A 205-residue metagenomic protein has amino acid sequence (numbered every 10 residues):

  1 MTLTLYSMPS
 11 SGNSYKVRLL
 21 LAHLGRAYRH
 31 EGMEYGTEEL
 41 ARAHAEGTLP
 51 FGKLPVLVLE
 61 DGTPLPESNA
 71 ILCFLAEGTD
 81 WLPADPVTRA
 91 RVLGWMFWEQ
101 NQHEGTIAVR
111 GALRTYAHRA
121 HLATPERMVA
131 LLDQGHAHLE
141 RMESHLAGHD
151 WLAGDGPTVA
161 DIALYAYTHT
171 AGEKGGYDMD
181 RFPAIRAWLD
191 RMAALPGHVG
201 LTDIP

Functional and structural regions predicted by a protein language model:
M1-V129: GST-like domain detector, emphasizing the conserved glutathione-binding G-site in the N-terminal thioredoxin-like
G32-M33, P86, T158, A184 (+1 more regions): Proline- and acidic/polar-enriched loop/turn elements at helix boundaries
A70, A184, G197: Residue-level recognition of oxygen-bearing side chains
M96-A193: GST-like fold's C-terminal all-alpha helical module
R191-M192, H198-L201: Charged phosphate-binding loop/patch that engages nucleotide di/tri-phosphates or the phosphate backbone of nucleic
